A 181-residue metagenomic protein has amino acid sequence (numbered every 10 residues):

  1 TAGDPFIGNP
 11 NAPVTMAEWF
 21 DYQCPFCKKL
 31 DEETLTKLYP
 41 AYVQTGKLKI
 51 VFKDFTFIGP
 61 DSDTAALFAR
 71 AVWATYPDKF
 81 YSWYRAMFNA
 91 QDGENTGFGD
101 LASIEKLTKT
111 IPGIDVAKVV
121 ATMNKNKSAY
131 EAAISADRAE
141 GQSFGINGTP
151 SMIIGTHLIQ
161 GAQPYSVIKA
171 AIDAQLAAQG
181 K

Functional and structural regions predicted by a protein language model:
T1-D4, L101, A178-K181: Intrinsically disordered, low-complexity Ser/Thr/Pro-rich tracts
T1-V14: A short beta-strand-turn-helix
A2-G3, A17, V120, N147: Generic signal for short, ordered secondary-structure residues within or immediately flanking folded domains
D4-P5, F55, A86, H157: Flexible, active-site-adjacent loop/turn segments at secondary-structure boundaries
G8, A17, Q160: Residue-level detector of conserved, well-ordered beta-strand and adjacent loop positions that form binding/recognition
G8-N9, Y76, D100, D115 (+1 more regions): Helix N-cap and loop-to-helix transition residues
A12, A17-K109, F144-N147: Structural alpha/beta surface segment adjacent to cysteine/selenocysteine redox centers across thiol/disulfide enzymes
P40, E105-K181: C-terminal cap of thioredoxin/glutaredoxin-like
